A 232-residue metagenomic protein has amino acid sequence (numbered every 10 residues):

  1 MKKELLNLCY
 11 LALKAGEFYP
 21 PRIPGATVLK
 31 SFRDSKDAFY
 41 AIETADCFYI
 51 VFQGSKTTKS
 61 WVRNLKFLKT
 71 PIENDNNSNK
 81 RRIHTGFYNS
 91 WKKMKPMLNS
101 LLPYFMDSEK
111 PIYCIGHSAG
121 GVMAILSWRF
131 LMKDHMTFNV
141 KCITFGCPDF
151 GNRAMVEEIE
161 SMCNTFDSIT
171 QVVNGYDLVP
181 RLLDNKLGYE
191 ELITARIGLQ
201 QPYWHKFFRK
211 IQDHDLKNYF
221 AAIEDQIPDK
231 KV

Functional and structural regions predicted by a protein language model:
M1-I115, A119-V232: Non-catalytic, mobile gating and regulatory segments of ester bond hydrolases
